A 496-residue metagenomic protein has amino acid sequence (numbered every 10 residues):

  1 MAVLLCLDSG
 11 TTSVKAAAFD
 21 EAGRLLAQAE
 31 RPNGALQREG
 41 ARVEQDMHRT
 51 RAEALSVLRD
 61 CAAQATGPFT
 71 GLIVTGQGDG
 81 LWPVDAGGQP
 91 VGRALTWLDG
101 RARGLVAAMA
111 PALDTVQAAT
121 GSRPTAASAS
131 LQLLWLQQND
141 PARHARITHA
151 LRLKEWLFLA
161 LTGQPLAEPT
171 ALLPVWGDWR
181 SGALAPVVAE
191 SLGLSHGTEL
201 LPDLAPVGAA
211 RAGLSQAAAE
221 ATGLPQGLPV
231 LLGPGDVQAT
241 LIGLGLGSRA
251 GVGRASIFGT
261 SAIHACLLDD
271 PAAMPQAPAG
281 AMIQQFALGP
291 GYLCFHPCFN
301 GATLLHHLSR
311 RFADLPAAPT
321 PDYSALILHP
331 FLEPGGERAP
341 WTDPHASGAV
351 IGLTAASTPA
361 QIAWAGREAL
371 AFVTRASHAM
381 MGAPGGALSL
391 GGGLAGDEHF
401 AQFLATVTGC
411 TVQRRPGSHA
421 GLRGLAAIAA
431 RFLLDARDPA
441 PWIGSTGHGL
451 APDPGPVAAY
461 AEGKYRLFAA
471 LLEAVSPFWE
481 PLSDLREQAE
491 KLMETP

Functional and structural regions predicted by a protein language model:
M1-R93, A118, R146, A219-E220 (+4 more regions): N-terminal glycine/serine-rich phosphate-binding loop of ATP-dependent small-molecule kinases, especially carbohydrate
L5-C6, A110-G121, L131-Q164, V175-G182 (+4 more regions): Active-site core segments that coordinate phosphate-bearing ligands/cofactors across diverse enzyme families
R31, L36, L95-R103, A171-L173 (+2 more regions): Short, acidic/turn-prone active-site loops that include or flank metal/cofactor- and phosphate-binding residues
V43-R51, S122, A126, L204-G208 (+2 more regions): Short acidic-aromatic active-site loops that bind/stabilize oxyanions
D46, D99, D236: Short, conserved phosphate/pyrophosphate- and ester-handling motifs at nucleotide-, phospho-/glycolipid
A63-W97, S122-A127, F158-D178, D203-R211: Short beta-strand-loop/turn "lid" adjacent to the catalytic site in phosphate-handling enzymes
P83-A86, A107-M109, L268: Short, conserved acidic/polar surface loops in the N-terminal third of protein domains
G193-P206: A conserved helix-loop-beta module that forms one wall/lid of the active-site cleft in ATP-utilizing catalytic domains
